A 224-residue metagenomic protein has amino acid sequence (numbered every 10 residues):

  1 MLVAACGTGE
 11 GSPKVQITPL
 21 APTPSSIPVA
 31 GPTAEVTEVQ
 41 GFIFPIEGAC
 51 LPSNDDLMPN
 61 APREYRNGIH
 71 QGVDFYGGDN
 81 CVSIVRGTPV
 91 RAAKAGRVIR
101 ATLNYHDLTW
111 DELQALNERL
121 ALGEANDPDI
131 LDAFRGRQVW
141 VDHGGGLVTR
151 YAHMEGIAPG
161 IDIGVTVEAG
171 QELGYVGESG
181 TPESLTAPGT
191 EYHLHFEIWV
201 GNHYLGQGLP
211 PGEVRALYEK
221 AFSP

Functional and structural regions predicted by a protein language model:
V3-A5: C-terminal motif of bacterial Sec signal peptides marking the signal peptidase cleavage site
G7-E10: Bacterial signal peptide processing site
P13-G136, A169, E219-P224: Surface-exposed, glycine-biased beta-strand/turn segments
I17-P32, N117-A121, A125, D129-L131 (+1 more regions): Acidic, glycine-rich catalytic/binding loops that coordinate metals and/or anionic ligands
D74, A92, A133, V139-D142 (+3 more regions): Structural recognition of the beta-strand scaffold that forms the well-ordered cores of secreted hydrolase catalytic
S83-G87, R91, D142-G170: Short histidine-centered loop motifs in beta-beta connectors
R97-I99, E155, G177: Conserved positions in beta-strands of structured domains
H106-D107, G156-I157, T181: A short acidic/small-residue loop/turn micro-motif
